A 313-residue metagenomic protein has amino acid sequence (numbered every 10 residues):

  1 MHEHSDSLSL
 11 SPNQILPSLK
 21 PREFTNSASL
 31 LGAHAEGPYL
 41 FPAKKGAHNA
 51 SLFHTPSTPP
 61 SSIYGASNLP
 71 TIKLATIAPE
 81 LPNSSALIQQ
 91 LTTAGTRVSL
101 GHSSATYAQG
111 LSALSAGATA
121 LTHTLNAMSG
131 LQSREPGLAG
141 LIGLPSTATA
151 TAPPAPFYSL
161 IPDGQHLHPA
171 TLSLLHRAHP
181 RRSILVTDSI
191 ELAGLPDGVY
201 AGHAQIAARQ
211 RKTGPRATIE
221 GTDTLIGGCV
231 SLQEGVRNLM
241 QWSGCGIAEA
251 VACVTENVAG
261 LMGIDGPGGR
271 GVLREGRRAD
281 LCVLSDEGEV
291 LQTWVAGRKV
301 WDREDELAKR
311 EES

Functional and structural regions predicted by a protein language model:
H2-L138, G194: Histidine/acidic-residue-rich, glycine-tolerant segments that coordinate divalent metal ions
F24-G32, I247-V251, G268-V272: Flexible, glycine/charged-enriched surface loops at secondary-structure junctions
L31-A33, A105, L185-I190, D280: A generic structural motif
L31-A33, R181, A208, A279 (+1 more regions): Change "...and in nucleic-acid phosphodiester-cleaving endonucleases..." to "...and in nucleic-acid processing enzymes
A35, L91, L121, L239 (+3 more regions): Conserved, mostly hydrophobic/aromatic
L87, Q109-V254, G260-P267, S285-E289 (+1 more regions): Active-site-adjacent C-terminal substructures of enzyme catalytic domains
G269-S313: C-terminal cap of metal-dependent C-N hydrolases
